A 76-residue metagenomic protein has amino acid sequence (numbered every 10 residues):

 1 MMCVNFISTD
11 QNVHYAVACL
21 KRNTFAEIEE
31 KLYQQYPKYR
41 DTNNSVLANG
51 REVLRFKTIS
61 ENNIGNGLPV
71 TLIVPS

Functional and structural regions predicted by a protein language model:
M1-S76: Ubiquitin system architectures
